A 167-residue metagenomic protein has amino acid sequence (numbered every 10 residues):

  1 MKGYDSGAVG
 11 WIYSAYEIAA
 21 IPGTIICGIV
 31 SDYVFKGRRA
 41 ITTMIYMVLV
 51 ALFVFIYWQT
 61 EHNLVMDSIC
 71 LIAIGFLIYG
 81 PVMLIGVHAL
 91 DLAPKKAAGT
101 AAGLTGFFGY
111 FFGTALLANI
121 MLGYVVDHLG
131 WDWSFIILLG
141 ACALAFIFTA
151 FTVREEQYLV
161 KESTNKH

Functional and structural regions predicted by a protein language model:
M1-G7: Short amphipathic helix-loop junctions that connect adjacent transmembrane helices in Major Facilitator Superfamily/SLC
T24, K95-H128: A late C-terminal transmembrane helix in Major Facilitator Superfamily
I25-K36, V126: Helix-to-loop junctions at the C-terminal end of transmembrane segments in multipass secondary transporters
Y33-M47: Cytoplasmic membrane-interface "Motif A"-like loop-to-helix N-cap segments of 12-TM Major Facilitator Superfamily
R38-I41, M121-A141: A membrane-interface helix-boundary motif in multi-pass transporters
V48-H62: C-terminal ends and interior cores of transmembrane alpha-helices in multi-pass membrane transporters/permeases
Y57-Q59, W131, I136-H167: Multi-pass alpha-helical transporter architecture, strongest for 12-TM Major Facilitator/SLC carriers used
Y79-P94: Intracellular juxtamembrane helix-capping segments at the cytosolic ends of symmetry-related transmembrane helices
